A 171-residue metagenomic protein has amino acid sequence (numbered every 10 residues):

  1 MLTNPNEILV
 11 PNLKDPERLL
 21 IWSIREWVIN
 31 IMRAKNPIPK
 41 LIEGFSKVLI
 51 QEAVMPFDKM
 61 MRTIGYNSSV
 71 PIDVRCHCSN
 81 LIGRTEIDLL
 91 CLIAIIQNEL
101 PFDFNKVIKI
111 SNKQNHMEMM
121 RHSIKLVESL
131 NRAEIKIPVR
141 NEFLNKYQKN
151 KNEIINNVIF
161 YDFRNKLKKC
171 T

Functional and structural regions predicted by a protein language model:
M1-L90, A94-T171: Polar/charged low-complexity regulatory segments
